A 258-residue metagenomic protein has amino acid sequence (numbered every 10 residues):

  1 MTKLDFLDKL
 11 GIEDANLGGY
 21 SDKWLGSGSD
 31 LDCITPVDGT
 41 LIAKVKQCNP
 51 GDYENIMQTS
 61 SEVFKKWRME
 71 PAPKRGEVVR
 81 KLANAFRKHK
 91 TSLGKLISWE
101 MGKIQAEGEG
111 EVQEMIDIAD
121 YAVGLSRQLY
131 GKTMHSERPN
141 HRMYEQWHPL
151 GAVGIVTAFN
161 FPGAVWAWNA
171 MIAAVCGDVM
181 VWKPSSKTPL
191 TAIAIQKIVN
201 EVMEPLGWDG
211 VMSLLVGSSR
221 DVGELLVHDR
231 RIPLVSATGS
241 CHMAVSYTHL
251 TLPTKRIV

Functional and structural regions predicted by a protein language model:
M1-K44, E77, K81, G131-T157: Terminal low-complexity tails and localization/encapsulation signals of metabolic enzymes
K3, V79, G94, G223 (+1 more regions): Generic structural marker for isolated residues within well-ordered, non-membrane alpha-helices of soluble domains
L7, S98, N200-M203: Residue-level preference for well-ordered alpha-helical positions
G18-S21, D32-T35, L41-N55, M203-V211 (+1 more regions): Histidine- and aromatic-rich ligand-binding microenvironments
T40-Y130, N140: Glycine-rich loop-to-alpha-helix module at the N-terminal edge of alpha/beta enzyme cores
G131-L250: Rossmann-like NAD(P) dinucleotide-binding subdomain of oxidoreductase/dehydrogenase enzymes
H249-V258: Single conserved hydrophobic/aromatic residue that forms the stacking wall/gate of nucleotide- or nucleobase-binding
